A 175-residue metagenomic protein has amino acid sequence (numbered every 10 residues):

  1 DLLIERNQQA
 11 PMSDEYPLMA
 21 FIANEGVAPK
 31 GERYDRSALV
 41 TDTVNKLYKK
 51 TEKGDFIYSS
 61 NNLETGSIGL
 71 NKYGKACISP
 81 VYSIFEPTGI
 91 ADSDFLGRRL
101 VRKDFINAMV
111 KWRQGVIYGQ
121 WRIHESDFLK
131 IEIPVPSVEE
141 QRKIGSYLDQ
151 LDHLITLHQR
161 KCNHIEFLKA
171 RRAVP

Functional and structural regions predicted by a protein language model:
D1-P175: Feature detects amphipathic, helix-rich regulatory segments
